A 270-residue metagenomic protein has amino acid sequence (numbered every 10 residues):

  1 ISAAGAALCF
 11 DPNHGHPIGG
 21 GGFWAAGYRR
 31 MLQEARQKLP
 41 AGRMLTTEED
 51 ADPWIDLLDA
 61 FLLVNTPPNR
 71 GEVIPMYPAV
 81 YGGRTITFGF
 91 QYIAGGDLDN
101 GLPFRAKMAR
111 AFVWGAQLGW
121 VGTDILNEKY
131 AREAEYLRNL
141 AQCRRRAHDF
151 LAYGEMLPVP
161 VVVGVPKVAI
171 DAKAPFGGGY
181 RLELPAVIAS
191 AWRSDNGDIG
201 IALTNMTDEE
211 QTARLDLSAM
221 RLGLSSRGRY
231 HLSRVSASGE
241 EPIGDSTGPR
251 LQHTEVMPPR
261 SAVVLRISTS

Functional and structural regions predicted by a protein language model:
I1-G5, E49-A51: Short, solvent-exposed turn/loop segments enriched in Gly/Ser/Thr/Pro and often Arg
A3-R29: Aromatic- and acidic-residue-enriched carbohydrate-binding clefts of CAZyme catalytic domains
L8, D216-S218, D245-T247: Short, solvent-exposed coil/turn linker segments
F10-N13, P17, I93, E183 (+2 more regions): Generic, low-specificity signal for short hydrophobic/alpha-helical stretches with a mild N-terminal bias, encompassing
F23-H231, S236-S238, S261: Active-site-proximal substrate-binding groove within the catalytic cores of carbohydrate-active enzymes
G244-S270: C-terminal beta-strand-rich structural cap/linker in extracellular carbohydrate-active enzymes
